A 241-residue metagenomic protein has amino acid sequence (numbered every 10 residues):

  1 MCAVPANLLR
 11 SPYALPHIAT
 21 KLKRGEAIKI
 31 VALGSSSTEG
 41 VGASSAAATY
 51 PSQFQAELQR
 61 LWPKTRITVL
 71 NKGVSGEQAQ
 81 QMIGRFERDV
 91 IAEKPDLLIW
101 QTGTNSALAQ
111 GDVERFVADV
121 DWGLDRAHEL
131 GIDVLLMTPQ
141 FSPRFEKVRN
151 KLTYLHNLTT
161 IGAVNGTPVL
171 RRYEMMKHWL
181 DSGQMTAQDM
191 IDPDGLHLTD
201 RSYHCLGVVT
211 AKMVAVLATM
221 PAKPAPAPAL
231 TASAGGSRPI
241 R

Functional and structural regions predicted by a protein language model:
C2-K72, R85-K94: Serine-esterase "nucleophile elbow" of acetyl-processing enzymes
K23, S52-T68, E77-R241: Alpha-helical cap/lid subdomain in secreted, periplasmic, or secretory-pathway luminal O-acyl-processing enzymes
